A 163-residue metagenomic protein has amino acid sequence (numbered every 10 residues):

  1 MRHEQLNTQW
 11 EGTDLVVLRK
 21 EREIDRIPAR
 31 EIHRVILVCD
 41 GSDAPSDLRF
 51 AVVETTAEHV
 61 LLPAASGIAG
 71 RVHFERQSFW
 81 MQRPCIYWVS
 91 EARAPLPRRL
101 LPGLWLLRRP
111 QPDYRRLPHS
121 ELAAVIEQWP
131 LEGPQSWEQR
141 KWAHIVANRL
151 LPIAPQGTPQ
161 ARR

Functional and structural regions predicted by a protein language model:
M1-R163: Eukaryotic intrinsically disordered, low-complexity regulatory linkers and tails enriched in Ser/Thr/Pro
